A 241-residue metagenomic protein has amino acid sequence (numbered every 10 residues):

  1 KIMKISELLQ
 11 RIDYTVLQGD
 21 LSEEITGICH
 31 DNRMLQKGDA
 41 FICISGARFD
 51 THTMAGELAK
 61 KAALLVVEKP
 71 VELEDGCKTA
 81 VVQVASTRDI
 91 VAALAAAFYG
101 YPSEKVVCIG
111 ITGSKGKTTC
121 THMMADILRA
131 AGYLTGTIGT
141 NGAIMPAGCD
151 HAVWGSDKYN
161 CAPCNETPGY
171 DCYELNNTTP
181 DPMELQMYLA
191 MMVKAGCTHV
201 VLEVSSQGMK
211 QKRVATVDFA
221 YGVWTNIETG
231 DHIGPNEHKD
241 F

Functional and structural regions predicted by a protein language model:
K1-A93, A97, C149-C164, P168: N-terminal leader/targeting and accessory segments in enzymes
I90-F241: Phosphate-binding loop of NTP-binding sites
